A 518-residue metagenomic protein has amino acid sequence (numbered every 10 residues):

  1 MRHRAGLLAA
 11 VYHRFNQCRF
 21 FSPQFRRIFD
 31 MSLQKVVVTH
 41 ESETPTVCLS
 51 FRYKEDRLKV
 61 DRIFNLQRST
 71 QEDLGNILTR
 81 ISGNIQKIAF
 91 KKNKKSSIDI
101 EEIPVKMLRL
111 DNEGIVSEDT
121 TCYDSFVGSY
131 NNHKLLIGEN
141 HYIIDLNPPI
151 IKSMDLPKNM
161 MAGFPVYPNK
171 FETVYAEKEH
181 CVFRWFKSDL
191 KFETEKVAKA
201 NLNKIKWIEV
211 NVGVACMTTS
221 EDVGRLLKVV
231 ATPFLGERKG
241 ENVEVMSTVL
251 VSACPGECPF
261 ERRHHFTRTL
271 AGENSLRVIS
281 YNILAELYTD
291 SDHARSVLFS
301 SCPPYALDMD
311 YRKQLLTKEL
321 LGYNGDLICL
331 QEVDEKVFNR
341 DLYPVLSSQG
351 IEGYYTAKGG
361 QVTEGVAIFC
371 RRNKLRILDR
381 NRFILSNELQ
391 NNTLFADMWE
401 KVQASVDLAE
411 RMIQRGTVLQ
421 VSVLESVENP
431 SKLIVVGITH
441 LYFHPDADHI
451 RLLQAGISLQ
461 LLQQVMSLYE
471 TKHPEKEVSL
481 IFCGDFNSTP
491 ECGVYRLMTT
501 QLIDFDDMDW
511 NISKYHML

Functional and structural regions predicted by a protein language model:
R2-N274: Ser/Thr/Pro/Gly-rich low-complexity disordered regions
M161, P165, L226, Y311 (+8 more regions): Acidic, Ser/Thr-rich intrinsically disordered and amphipathic helical segments
C258-S275, K318-L321, L327-Y442: Structured beta-strand-rich core segments of catalytic domains in phosphoester-bond hydrolases
N274-A294, R382-L389, M498: Short, solvent-exposed beta-strand-terminating loops
N282, L316, F369, V436 (+3 more regions): Generic structural signal for small/hydrophobic residues in well-ordered secondary structure, especially within
I283, V333, L441, D485-F486: Active-site metal-binding loops of divalent metal-dependent hydrolases
L284-D310, N391-A396, M412: Acidic/histidine-rich helix-loop elements that form or flank divalent-metal/phosphate-binding sites at the catalytic
D446-L518: Metal-dependent phosphoesterases centered on the DNase I-like endonuclease/exonuclease/phosphatase
